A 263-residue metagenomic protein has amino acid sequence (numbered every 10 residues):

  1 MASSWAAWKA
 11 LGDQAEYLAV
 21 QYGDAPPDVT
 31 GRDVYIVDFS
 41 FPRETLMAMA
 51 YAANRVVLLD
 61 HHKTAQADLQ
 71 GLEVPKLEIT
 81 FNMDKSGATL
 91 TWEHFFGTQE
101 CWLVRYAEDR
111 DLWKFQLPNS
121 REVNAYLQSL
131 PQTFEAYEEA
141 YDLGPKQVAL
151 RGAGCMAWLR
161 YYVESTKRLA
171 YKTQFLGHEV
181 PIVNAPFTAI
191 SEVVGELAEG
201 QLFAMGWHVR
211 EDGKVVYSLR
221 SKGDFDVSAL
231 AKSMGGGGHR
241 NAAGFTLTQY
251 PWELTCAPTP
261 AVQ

Functional and structural regions predicted by a protein language model:
M1-Q128, T166-Q263: Replace "Mg2+/Mn2+-dependent" with "divalent metal-dependent
L127-P145: Active-site acidic/histidine proton-transfer and metal-coordination neighborhood in alpha/beta enzyme cores
A140-G154, C256-Q263: Short, conserved aromatic-histidine micro-motifs
K146-G177: Oxyanion-binding "anion nests"
